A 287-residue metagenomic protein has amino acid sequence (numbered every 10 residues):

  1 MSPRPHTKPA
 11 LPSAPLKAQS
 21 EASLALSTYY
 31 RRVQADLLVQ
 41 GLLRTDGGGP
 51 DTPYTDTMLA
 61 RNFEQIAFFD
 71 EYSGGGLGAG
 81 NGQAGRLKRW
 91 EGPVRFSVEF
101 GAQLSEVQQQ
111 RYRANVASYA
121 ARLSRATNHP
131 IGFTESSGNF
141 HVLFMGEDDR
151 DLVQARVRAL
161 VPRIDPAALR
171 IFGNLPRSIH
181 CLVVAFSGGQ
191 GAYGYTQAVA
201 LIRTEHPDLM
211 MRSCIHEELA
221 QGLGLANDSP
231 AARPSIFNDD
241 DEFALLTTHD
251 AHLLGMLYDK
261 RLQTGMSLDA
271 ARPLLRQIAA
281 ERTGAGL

Functional and structural regions predicted by a protein language model:
M1-F140, F144-R158, P166, R272 (+1 more regions): N-terminal low-structure segments adjacent to metalloprotease catalytic domains across cellular compartments
R4-P50, L160-M210, A226-L287: Metalloprotease/metallohydrolase-associated module, dominated by Zn2+-dependent proteases
E99, A126, G222-L223, L257: Generic structural signal for bulky hydrophobic/aromatic residues embedded in well-ordered secondary structure
R113-A120, Q154, R212-H216, A251 (+1 more regions): Extracytoplasmic/secreted envelope proteins and their assembly/folding machinery, especially bacterial periplasmic
S213-A226: Active-site recognition of the HExxH zinc-binding catalytic motif
